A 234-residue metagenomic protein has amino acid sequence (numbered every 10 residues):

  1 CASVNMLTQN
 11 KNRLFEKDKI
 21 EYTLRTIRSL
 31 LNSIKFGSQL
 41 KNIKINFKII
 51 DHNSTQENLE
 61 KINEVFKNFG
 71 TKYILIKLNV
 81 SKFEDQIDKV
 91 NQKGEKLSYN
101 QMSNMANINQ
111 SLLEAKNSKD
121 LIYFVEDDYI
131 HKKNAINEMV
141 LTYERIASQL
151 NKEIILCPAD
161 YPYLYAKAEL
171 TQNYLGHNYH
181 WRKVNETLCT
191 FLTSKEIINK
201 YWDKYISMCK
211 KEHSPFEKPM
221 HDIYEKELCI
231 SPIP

Functional and structural regions predicted by a protein language model:
C1-A2, L30, I45-I49: Hydrophobic targeting segments
L7-E21, E95-N100, Y205-K211: Short, flexible/disordered intra-domain loops and linkers
L14-I43: Short, acidic, metal-binding catalytic loop of nucleotide-sugar glycosyltransferases
N53-K119: Active-site-proximal specificity loops/subdomain of glycosyltransferases
V90-N91, A115, L121, K132-Y205: Conserved catalytic core of nucleotide-sugar-dependent glycosyltransferases
D127-I130: The conserved acidic donor/metal-binding loop of glycosyltransferases
K195-E196, K200-P234: C-terminal catalytic/acceptor-binding lobe
